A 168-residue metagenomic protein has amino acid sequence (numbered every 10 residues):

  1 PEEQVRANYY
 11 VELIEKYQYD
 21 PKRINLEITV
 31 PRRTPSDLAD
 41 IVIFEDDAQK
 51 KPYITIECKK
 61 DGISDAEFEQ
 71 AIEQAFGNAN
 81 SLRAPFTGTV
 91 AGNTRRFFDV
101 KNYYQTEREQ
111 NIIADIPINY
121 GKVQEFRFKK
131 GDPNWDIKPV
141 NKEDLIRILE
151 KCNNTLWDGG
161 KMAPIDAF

Functional and structural regions predicted by a protein language model:
P1-F168: Non-catalytic, mostly N-terminal accessory regions of nucleic-acid modification and defense proteins
